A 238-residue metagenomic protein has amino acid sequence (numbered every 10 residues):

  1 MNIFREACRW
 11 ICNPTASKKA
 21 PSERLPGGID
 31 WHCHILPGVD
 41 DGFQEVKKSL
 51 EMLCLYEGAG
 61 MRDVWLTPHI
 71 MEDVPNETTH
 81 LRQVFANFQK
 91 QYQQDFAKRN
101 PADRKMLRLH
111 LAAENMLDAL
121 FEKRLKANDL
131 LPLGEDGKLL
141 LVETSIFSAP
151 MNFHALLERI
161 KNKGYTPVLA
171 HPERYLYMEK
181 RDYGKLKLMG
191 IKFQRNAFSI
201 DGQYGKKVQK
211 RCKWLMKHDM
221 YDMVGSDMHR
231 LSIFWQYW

Functional and structural regions predicted by a protein language model:
M1-R104: An N-terminally biased module of ancient metal coordination in phosphate/nucleic-acid-related enzymes
N2, P75-F193: Extended substrate/RNA-proximal surfaces in nucleic-acid metabolism proteins
W31, T67, V142, A170 (+1 more regions): Active-site flanking residues adjacent to catalytic metal/cofactor-binding acidic residues
C33, H69-I70, E114-N115, P172-R174 (+2 more regions): Active-site metal-binding loops of divalent metal-dependent hydrolases
F43-E45, D73, S148-A149, Y175-M178 (+1 more regions): Acidic-and-aromatic substrate-binding clefts and catalytic sites of carbohydrate-active enzymes
E57, K161, M216-K217: Non-catalytic positions within long, well-ordered alpha-helices that form the structural scaffold/packing of enzyme
H69, H218-Q236: Short acidic/histidine-rich active-site segments
I191-G202: His/Asp/Glu-enriched short active-site or ligand-binding loop at hydrolase and phosphoryl-transfer sites
